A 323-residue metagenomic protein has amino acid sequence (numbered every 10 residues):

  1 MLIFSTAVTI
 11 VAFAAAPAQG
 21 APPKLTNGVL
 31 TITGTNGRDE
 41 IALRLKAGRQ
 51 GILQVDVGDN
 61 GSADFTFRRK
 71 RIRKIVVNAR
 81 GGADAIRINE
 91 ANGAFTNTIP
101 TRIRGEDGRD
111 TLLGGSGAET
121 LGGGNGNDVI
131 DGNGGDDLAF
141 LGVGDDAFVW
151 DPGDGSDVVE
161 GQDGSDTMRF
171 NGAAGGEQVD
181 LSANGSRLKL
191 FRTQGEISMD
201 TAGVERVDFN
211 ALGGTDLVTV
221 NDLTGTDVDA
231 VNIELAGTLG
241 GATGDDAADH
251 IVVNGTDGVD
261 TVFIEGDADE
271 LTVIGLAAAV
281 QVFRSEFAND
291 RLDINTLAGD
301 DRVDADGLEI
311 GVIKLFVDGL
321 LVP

Functional and structural regions predicted by a protein language model:
M1-G20: Secretory targeting and sorting signals
A16-P323: Acidic, glycine-rich low-complexity segments
